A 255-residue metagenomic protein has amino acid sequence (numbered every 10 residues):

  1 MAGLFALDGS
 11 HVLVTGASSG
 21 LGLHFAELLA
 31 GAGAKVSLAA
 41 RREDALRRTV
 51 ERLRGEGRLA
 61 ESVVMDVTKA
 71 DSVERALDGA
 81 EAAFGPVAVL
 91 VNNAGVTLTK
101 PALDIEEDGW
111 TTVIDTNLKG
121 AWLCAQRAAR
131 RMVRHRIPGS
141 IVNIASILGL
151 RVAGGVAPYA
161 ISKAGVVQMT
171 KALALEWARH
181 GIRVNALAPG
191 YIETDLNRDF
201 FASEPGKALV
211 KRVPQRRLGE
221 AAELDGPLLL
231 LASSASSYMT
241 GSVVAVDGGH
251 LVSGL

Functional and structural regions predicted by a protein language model:
A2-L4, R151, L228-L229, T240-L255: Short C-terminal tail/terminal secondary-structure segment of NAD(P)H-dependent dehydrogenase/reductase domains
H11, S18-G20: Conserved glycine-rich cofactor-binding loop
E43, V64-A76, E107, A222-E223: The beta1-alpha1 cofactor-binding region of Rossmann-like NAD(H)/NADP(H)-dependent oxidoreductases
P101-A102, E106-I114, N197, L209: Substrate-binding pocket helix/loop in short-chain dehydrogenase/reductase
A125, S162, T170: Active-site helix of classical SDR
R130, L175-R179, S237: Alpha-helical segment proximal to the catalytic Tyr-Lys
S146: Residue(s) in the substrate-gating loop at a strand-loop-helix junction that position the organic substrate next
